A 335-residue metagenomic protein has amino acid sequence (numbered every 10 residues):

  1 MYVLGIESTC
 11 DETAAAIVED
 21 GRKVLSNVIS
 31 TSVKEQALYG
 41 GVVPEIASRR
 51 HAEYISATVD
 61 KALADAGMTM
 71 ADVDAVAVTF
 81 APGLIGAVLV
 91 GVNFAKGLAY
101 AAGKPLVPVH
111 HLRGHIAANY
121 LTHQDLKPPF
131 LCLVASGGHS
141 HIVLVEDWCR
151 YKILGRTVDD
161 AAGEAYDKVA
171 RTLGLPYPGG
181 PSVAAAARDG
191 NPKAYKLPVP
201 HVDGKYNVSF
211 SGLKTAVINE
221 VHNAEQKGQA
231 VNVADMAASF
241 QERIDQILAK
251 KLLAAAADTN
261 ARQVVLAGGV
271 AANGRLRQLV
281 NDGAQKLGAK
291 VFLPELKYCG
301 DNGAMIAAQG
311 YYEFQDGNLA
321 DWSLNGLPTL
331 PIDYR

Functional and structural regions predicted by a protein language model:
Y2, S8-T9, S26, K127 (+3 more regions): A short helix-loop
Y2-P82, H111, H115, M236: N-terminal beta-alpha supersecondary unit
T13-V18, C132, S140-L144: Short beta-strand scaffold segments in enzyme catalytic cores
T69, A185-V264, N273-L287, F314 (+1 more regions): A contiguous, well-structured pocket-lining segment that forms one wall/lid of small-molecule binding clefts in soluble
V78-K104, G274-G283: Short Gly/Thr/Asp-enriched flexible loops that form oxyanion-binding sites at enzyme active sites
P108-V109, N281-I306: Conserved phosphate-binding/catalytic loops in two-lobed NTP-binding clefts
V109-L131, Q309: Conserved phosphate-binding catalytic cores of ATP/NTP-utilizing and phosphoryl-transfer enzymes
H115, P294-D333: Glycine-rich phosphate-binding/hydrolytic loop that grips phosphoryl groups
